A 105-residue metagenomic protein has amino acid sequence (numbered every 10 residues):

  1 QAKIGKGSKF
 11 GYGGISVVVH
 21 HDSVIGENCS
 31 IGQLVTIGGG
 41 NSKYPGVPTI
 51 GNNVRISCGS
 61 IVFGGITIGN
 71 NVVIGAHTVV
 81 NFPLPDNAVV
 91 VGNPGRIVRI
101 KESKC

Functional and structural regions predicted by a protein language model:
G5-G7, G11-Y12, H20-H21, G26-E27 (+11 more regions): Left-handed beta-helix
R99-S103: Short beta-strand-to-coil "C-cap" segments at the C-terminal boundary of structured domains/repeats, marking
